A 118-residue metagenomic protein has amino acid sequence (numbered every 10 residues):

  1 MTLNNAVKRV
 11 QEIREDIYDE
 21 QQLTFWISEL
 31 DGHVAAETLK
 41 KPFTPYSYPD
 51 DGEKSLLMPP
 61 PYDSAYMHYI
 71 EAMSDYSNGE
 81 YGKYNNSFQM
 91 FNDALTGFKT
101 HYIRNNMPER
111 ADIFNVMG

Functional and structural regions predicted by a protein language model:
M1-S55, T100-G118: Conserved short "hinge" loops at termini or chain/domain junctions
S28-M90, A94-L95, K99-H101: Divalent metal-cofactor coordination and adjacent catalytic microenvironments
